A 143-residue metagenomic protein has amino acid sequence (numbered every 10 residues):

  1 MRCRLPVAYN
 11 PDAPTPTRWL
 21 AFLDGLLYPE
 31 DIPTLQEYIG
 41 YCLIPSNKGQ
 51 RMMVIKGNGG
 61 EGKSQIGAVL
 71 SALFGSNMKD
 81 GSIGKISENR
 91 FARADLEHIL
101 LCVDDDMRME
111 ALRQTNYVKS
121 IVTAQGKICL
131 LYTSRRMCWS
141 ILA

Functional and structural regions predicted by a protein language model:
M1-L100: P-loop NTPase catalytic core of nucleic-acid-dependent motor ATPases
A94-L131: Conserved nucleotide-sensing/catalytic segment adjacent to the nucleotide-binding pocket in NTP-handling enzymes
Y132-T133, M137: Conserved small/polar residues in nucleotide/adenosyl-binding loops
